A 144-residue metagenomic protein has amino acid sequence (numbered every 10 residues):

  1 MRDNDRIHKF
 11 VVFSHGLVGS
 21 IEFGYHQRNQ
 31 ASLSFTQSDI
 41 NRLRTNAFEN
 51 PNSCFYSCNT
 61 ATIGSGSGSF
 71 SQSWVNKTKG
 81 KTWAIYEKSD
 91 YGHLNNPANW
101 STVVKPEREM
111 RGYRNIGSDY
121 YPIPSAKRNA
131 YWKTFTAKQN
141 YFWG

Functional and structural regions predicted by a protein language model:
M1-G64, R128, N140-G144: Catalytic-core segments of thiol-dependent peptidases
N52-G144: Active-site-proximal C-terminal subdomain of hydrolase catalytic domains
